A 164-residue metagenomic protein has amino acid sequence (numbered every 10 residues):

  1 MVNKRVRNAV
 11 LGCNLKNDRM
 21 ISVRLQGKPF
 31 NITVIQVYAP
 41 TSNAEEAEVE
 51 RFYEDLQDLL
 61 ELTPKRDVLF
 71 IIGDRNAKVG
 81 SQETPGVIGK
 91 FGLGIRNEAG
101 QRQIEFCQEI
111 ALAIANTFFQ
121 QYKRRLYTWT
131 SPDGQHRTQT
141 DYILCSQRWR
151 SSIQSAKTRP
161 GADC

Functional and structural regions predicted by a protein language model:
M1-C164: A shared catalytic/ligand-binding motif for oxyanion handling
